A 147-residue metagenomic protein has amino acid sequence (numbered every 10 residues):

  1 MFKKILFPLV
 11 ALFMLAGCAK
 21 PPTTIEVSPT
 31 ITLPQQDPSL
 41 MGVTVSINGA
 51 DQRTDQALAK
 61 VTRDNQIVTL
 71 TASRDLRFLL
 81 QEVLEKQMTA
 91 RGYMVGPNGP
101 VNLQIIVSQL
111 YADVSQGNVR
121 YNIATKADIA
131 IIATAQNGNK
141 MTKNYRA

Functional and structural regions predicted by a protein language model:
M1-C18: Sec-dependent bacterial lipoprotein signal peptides
P8, P34, T54, V114-G117 (+1 more regions): A broad, structure-centric signal for solvent-exposed, well-ordered loop/edge residues that line or flank functional
A11, K60-T62, I67-S73, Y93-N98 (+1 more regions): Generic detector of short, locally flexible boundary/turn motifs and exposed helical patches
C18-R77: A structural "domain/chain start" motif
A19-V27, R91-T142, A147: Surface-exposed short loop/turn segments
T32-D37, K86-V95, I131: Generic detector of contiguous secondary-structure segments
R77, Q81, E85-Q87: Extracytoplasmic/secreted envelope proteins and their assembly/folding machinery, especially bacterial periplasmic
